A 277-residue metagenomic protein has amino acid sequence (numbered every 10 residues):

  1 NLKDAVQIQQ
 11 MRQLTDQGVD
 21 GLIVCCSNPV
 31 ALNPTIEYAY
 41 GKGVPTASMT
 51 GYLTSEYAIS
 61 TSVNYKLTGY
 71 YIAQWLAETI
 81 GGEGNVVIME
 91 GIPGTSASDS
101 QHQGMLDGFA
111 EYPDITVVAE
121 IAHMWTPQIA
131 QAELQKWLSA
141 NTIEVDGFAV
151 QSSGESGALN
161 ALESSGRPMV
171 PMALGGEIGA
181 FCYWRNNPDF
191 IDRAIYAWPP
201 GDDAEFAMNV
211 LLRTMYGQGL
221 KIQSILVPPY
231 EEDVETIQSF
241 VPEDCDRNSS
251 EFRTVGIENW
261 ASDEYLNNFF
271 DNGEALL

Functional and structural regions predicted by a protein language model:
N1, A58, N85-E90, L106-Q128: Short beta-strand elements in bilobed, periplasmic/extracellular small-molecule ligand-binding domains
Q7, S60-V86, S100, I129-Q131 (+2 more regions): Hydrophobic alpha-helical segments within soluble ligand-binding/sensing domains
M11-Y40, M105, A119, H123-W184: Hydrophobic alpha-helical
P29-L67, E78, N85, E177-I191: Flexible loop/hinge segments that line or gate small-molecule binding clefts
S55-V63, I92-T95, V118-H123, E144-D146 (+1 more regions): Second-shell loop/turn segments in exported
T68-I72, S96-T116, I129, E133 (+1 more regions): Short, solvent-exposed amphipathic alpha-helices that sit in or adjacent to ligand/effector-binding or catalytic
A97, G108, Y112, P199-L277: Hinge/cleft segment of the Venus flytrap/periplasmic-binding protein
D146-V150, S156-V210, T214-P228, D233-I237 (+1 more regions): Exported/periplasmic ABC-transporter solute-binding proteins
